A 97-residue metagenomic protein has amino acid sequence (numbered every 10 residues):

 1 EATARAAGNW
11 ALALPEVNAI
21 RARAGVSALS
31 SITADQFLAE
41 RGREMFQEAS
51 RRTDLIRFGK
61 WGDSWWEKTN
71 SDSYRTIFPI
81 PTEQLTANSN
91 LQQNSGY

Functional and structural regions predicted by a protein language model:
E1-I20, A34-E48: Extended, hydrophobic/aromatic-rich amphipathic alpha-helical segments that build helical scaffolds
A6-A7, S27-L29: Short, contiguous acidic/charged loop-to-helix segments that flank catalytic cores in large enzymes
L29-Y97: Long, intrinsically disordered, low-complexity segments
